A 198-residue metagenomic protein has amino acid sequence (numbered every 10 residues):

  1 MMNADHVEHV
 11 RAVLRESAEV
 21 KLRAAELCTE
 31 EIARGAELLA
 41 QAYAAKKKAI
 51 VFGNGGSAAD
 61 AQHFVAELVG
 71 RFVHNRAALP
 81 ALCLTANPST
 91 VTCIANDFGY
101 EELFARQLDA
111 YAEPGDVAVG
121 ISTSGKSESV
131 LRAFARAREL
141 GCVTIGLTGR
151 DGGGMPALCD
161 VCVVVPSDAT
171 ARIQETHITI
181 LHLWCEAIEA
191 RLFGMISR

Functional and structural regions predicted by a protein language model:
M1-L27: Generic N-terminal amphipathic, Lys/Arg-enriched alpha-helix
H6, C28-I32, S57, R138: Residue-level recognition of alpha-helical structural elements
V20, A45-K46, L158: Structured helix-beta-strand junction loops
E26-A45: A short, well-structured juxtamembrane/interface segment
K48-V65: Glycine/serine-rich anion-binding loops at beta->alpha junctions that coordinate negatively charged ligand groups
Q62-S197: Glycine-rich phosphate-binding loops that contact phosphosugars or nucleotide phosphates
